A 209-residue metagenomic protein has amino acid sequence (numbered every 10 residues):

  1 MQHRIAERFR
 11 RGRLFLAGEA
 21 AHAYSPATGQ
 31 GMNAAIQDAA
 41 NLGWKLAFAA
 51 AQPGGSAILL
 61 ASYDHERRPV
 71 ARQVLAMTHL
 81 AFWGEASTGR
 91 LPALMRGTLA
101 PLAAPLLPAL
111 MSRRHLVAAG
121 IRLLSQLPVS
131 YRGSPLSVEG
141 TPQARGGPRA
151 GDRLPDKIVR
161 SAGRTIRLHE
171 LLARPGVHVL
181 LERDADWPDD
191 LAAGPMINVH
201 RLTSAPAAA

Functional and structural regions predicted by a protein language model:
M1-Q30, A34, G55-A57, V70 (+2 more regions): FAD/FMN-dependent oxidoreductases across multiple families
M32-L46, A50: Functional cores that coordinate and move charged inorganic groups
F48-A209: Helical substrate-recognition/capping region of FAD-dependent monooxygenase/halogenase enzymes
